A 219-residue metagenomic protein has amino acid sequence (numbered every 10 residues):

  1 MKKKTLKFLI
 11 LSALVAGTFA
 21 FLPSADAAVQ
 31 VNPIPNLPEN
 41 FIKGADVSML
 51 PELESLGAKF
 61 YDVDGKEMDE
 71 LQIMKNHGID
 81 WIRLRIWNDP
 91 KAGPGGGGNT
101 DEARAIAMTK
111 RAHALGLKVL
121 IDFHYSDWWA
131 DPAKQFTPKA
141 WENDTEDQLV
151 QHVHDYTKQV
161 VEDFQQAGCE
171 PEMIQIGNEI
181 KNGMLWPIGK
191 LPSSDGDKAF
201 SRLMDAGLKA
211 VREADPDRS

Functional and structural regions predicted by a protein language model:
M1-I10: Bacterial N-terminal signal peptides that target proteins for export
L9-A20: Bacterial N-terminal signal peptides
V15, P23, E52, D89-K91 (+1 more regions): Generic "edge-of-domain/loop-turn" microfeature
F21-A27: Sec-dependent signal peptide cleavage junction
A27-I79: N-terminal carbohydrate-binding accessory modules
I73-G196, L203-R218: Substrate-binding cleft and catalytic face of glycoside hydrolase catalytic domains, especially the flexible beta-alpha
